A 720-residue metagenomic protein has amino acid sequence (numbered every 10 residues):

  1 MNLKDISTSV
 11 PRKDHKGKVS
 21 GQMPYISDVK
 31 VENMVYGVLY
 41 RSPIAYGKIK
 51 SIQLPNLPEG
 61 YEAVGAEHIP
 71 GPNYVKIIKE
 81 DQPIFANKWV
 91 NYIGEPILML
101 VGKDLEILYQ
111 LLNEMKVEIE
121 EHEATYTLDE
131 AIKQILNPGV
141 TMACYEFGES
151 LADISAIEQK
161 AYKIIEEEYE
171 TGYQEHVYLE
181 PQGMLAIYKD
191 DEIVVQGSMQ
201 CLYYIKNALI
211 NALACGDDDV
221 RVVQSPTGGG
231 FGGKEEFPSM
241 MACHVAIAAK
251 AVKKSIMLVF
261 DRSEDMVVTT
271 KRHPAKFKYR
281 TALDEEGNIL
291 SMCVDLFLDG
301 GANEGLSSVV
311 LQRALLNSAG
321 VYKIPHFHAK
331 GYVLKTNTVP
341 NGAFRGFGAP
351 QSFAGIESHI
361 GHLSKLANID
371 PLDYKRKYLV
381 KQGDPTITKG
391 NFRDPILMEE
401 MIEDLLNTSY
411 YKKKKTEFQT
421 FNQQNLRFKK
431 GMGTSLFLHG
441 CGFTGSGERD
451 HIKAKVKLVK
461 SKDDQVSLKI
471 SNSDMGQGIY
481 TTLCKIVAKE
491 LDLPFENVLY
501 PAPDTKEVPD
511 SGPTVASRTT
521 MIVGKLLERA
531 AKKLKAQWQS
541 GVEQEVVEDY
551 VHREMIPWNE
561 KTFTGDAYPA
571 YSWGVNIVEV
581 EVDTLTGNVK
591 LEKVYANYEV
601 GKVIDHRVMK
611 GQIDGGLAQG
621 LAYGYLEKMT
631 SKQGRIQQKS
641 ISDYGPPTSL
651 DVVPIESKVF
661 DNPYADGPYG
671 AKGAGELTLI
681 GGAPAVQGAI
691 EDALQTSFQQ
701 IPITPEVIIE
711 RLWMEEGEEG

Functional and structural regions predicted by a protein language model:
M1-M142, A251: Flexible, low-hydrophobicity surface segments
T8, D14-G21, C144-M184, D190 (+2 more regions): Glycine-rich loop/linker segments at domain edges
K13-G17, M115-E120, Q200, N207 (+6 more regions): Extended active-site and interfacial segments that coordinate phosphate-rich ligands in large catalytic machineries
A66-I69, C215-D219, K250-I256, E285 (+6 more regions): C-terminal catalytic domains of large/alpha subunits in multi-subunit enzymes
Y74-I78, Q110-E114, K206-A208, F231-F237 (+11 more regions): Short acidic, glycine/serine/threonine-rich loops at helix termini
P83, Q134-L213, V380-Q465, Q637-V659: Helix-loop-helix junctions that connect adjacent transmembrane helices in secondary transporters/permeases, recognized
K103-D104, K254-G300, K525-Q544: Phosphate/diphosphate-binding loops
G230-K253, M257-L258, I479-V487: Thiamine diphosphate
